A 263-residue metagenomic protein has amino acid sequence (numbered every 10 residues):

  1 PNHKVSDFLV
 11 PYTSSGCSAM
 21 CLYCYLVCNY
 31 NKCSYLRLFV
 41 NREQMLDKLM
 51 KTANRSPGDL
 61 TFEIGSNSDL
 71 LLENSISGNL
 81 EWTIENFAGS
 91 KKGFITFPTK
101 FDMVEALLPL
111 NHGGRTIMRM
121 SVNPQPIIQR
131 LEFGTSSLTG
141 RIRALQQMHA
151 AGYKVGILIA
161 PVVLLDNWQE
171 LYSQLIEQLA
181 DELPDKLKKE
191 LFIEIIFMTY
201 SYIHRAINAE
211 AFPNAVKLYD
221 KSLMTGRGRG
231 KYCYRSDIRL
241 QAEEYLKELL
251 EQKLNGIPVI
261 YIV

Functional and structural regions predicted by a protein language model:
P1-D7, L22-R119, Q147: Conserved Radical SAM active-site core
Y12-C21: Cysteine-centered iron-sulfur cluster-binding motifs in ferredoxin-type domains/subunits of redox enzymes
R42-K48, S77-T83, T135-A144, L171-D181 (+1 more regions): Well-ordered, non-membrane alpha-helical segments in soluble/globular domains
D59-E63, F94-T96, R115-R119, K154-L158 (+2 more regions): Structural preference for beta-strand elements that scaffold enzyme active sites
S68-L71, D102-E105, T116-T135, P161-D166 (+2 more regions): Conserved radical SAM core fold
E73, T116, F133, S137 (+2 more regions): Residues lining hydrophobic/aromatic ligand-binding pockets adjacent to catalytic sites
R141-H204, L254: Conserved C-terminal portion of the radical SAM core fold that forms the substrate/S-adenosylmethionine-binding
A180-V263: Auxiliary Fe-S-binding modules of radical SAM enzymes
